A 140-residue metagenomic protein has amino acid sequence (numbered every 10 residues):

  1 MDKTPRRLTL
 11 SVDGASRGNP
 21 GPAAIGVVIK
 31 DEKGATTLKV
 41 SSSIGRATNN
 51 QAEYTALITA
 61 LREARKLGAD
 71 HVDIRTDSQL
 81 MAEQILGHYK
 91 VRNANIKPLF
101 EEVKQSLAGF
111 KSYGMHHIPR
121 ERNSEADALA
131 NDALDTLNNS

Functional and structural regions predicted by a protein language model:
M1-K3, K97, S140: N-terminal intrinsically disordered, compositionally biased regulatory/targeting segments that precede the folded
D2-Q51, R62-K66, D70: RNase H-like nuclease fold core
A15-N19, I58-N138: RNase H catalytic domain
S43-Q51, T55, V91-A94, P98: Residues at secondary-structure transition points
